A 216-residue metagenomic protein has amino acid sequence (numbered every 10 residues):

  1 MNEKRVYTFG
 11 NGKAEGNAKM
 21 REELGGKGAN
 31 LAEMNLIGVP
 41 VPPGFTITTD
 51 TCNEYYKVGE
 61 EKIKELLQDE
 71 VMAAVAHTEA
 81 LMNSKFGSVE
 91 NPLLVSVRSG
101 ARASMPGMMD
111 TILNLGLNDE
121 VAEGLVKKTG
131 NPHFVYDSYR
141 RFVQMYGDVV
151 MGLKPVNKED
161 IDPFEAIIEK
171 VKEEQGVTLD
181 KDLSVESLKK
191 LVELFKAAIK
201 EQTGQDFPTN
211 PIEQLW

Functional and structural regions predicted by a protein language model:
M1-W216: Nucleotide/phosphate-binding sheet-loop regions of phosphoryl- and nucleotidyl-transfer enzymes
